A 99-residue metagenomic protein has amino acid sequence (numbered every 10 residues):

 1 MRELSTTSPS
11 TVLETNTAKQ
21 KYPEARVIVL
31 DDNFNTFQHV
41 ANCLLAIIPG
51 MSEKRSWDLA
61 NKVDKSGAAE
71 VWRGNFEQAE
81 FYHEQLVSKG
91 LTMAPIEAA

Functional and structural regions predicted by a protein language model:
M1-A99: Terminal domain-initiation and capping elements
